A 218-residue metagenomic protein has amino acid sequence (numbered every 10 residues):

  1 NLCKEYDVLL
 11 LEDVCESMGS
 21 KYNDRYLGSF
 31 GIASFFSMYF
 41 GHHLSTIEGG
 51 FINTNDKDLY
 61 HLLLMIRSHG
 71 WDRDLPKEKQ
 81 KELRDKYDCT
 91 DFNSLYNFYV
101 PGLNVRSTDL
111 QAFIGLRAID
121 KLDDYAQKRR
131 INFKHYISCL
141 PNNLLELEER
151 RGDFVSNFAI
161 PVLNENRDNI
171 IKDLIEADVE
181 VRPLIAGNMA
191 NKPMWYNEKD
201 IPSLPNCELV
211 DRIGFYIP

Functional and structural regions predicted by a protein language model:
N1, K21, K57-P218: PLP-dependent aminotransferase class I/II
N1-L9, G19-Y22: Active-site core of PLP-dependent enzymes with the aminotransferase class I/II
L2, L27-F30, I52, K199-P202: Short, hinge-like loop/turn segments at secondary-structure boundaries
D7, G31-I32, L144: Residue-level detector of structured alpha->beta connecting loops
L10-E12, P183: Hydrophobic residues in well-ordered beta-strands that form the structural core
E12-T46, H61, L95-N97: Conserved active-site segment immediately N-terminal to the catalytic lysine that forms the internal aldimine
F36-S37, G50-N55, L83-Y87: Short beta-strand-to-turn element immediately C-terminal to the catalytic PLP-Schiff-base lysine in fold type I
